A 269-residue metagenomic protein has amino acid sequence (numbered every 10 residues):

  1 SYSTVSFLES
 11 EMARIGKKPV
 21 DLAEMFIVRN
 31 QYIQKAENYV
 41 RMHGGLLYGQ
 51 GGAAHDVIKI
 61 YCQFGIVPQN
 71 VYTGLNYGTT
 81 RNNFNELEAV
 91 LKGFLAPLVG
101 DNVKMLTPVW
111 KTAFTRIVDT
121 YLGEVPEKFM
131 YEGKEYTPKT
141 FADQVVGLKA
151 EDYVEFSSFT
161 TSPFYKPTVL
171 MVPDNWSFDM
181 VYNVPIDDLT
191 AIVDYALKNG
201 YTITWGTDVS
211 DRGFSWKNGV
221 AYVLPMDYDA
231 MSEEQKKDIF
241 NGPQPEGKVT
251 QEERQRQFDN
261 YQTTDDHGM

Functional and structural regions predicted by a protein language model:
Y2-P245, V249, R256-M269: Catalytic-core signature of thiol
